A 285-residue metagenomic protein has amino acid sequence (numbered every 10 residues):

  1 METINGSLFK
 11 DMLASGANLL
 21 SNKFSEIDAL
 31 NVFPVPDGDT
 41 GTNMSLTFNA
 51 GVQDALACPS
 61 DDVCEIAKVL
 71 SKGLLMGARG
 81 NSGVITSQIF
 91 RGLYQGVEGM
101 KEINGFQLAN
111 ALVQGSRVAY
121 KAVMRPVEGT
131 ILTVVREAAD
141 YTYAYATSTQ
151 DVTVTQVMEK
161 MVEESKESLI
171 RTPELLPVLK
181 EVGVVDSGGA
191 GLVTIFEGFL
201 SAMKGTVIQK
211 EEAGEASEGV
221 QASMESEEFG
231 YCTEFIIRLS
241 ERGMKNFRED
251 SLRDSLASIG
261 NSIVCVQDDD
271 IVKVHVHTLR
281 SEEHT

Functional and structural regions predicted by a protein language model:
M1-E283: N-terminal loops that bind phosphate or other acidic moieties and the adjacent beta-alpha structural core
